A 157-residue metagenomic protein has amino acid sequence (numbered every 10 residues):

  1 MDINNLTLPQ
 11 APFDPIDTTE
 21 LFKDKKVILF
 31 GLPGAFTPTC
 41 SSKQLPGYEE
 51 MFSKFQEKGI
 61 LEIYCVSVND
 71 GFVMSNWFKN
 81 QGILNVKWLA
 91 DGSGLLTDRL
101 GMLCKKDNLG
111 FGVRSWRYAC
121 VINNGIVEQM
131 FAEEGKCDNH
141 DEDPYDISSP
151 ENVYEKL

Functional and structural regions predicted by a protein language model:
M1-L157: Chalcogenol-based redox active-site neighborhoods
